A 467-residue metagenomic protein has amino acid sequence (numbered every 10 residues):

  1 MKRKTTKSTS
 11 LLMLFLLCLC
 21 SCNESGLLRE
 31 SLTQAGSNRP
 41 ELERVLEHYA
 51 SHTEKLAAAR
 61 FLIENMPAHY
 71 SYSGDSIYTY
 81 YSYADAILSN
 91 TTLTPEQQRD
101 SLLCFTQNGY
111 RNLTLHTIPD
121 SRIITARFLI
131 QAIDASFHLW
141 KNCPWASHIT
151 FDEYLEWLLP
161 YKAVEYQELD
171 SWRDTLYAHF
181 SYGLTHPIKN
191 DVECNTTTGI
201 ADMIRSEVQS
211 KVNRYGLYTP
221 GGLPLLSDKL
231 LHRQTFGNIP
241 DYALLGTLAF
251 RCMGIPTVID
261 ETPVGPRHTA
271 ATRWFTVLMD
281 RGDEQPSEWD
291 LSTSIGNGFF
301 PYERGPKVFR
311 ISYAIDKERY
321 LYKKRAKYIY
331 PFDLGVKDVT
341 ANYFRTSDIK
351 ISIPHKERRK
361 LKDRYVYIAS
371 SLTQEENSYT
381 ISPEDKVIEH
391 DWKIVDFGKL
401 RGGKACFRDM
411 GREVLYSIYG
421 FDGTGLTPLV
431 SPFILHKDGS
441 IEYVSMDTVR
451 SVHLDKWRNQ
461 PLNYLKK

Functional and structural regions predicted by a protein language model:
L19-S21: C-terminal motif of bacterial Sec signal peptides marking the signal peptidase cleavage site
N23-S25: Bacterial signal peptide processing site
G36, H48-Y49, H186-E207, G216-K229 (+2 more regions): Hydrophobic/aromatic-rich core segments of domains that either
L56-Q234, T269: Secondary-structure boundary elements
S347-E357: A short, amphipathic beta-strand motif
K356-I388: Short, ordered, surface-exposed loop/turn motifs in non-cytosolic proteins
F397-L426: Short Pro-Gly-centered beta-turn/loop motif in secreted/extracellular proteins
F421-W457: Structured interaction patches on ligand/partner-binding surfaces of diverse proteins
